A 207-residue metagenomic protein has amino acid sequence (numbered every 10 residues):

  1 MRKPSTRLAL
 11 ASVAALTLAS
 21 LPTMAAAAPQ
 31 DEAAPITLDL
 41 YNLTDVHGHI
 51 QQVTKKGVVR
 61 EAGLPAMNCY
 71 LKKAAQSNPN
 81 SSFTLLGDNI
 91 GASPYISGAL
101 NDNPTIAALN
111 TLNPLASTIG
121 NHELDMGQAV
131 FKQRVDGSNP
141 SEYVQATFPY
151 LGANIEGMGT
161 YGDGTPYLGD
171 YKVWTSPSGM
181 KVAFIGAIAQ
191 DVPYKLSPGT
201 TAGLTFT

Functional and structural regions predicted by a protein language model:
R2-A27: Secretory targeting and sorting signals
A28-T207: Acidic, metal/ion-coordinating pockets
